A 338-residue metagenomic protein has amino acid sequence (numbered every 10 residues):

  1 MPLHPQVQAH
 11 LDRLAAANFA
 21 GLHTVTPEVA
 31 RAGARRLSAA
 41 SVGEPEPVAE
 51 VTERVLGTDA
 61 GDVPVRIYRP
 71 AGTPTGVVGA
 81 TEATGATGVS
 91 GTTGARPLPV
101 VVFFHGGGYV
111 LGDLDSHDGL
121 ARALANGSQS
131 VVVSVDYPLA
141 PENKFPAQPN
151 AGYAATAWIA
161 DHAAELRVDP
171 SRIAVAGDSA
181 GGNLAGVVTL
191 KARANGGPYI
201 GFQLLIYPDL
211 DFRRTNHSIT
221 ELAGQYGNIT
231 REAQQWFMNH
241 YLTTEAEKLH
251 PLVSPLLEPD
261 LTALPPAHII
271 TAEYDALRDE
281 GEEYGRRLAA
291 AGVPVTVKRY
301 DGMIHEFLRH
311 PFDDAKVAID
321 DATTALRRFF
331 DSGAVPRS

Functional and structural regions predicted by a protein language model:
M1-P64, A80, T84, D313 (+1 more regions): A glycine/proline-hinged amphipathic helix-loop "lid/cap" segment that gates access to hydrophobic ligand pockets
R96-G107: Short beta-strand element of the alpha/beta-hydrolase
D115-S134: Short amphipathic alpha-helix adjacent to the substrate-entry channel of hydrolases
N143-E165, A322: Alpha/beta-hydrolase active-site loop
A160-V175, N195: Gly/Ser-rich "nucleophile elbow"/oxyanion-hole loop immediately N-terminal to the catalytic nucleophile in hydrolases
L190-A246: Hydrolase active-site cap/lid region
I269-T271: Short beta-strand/loop motif that positions the catalytic acidic residue of the alpha/beta-hydrolase fold
M303-A315: Catalytic histidine-centered segment of alpha/beta-hydrolase-like enzymes
